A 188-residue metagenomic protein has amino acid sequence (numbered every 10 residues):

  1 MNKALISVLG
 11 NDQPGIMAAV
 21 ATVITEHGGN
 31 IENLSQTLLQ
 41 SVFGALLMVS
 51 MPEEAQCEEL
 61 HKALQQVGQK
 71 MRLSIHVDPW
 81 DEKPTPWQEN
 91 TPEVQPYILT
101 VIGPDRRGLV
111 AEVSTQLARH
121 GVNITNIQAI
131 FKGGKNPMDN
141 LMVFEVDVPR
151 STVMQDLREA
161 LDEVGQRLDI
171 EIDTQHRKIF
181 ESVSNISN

Functional and structural regions predicted by a protein language model:
M1-N188: A conserved regulatory-domain signal marking ACT and ACT-like small-molecule sensing domains and adjacent regulatory
